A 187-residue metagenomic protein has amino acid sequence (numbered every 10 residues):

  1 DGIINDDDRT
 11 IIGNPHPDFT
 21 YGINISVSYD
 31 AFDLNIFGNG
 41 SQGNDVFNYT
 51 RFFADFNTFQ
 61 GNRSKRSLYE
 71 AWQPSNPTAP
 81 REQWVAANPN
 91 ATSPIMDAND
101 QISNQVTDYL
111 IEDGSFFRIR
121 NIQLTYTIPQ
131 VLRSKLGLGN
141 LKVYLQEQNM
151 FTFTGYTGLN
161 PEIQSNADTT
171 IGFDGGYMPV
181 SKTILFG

Functional and structural regions predicted by a protein language model:
D1-D8: Acidic, glycine-anchored loop motifs typical of Ca2+
G13-D18, Y109-R118, M178-K182: Short sequence motifs at beta-strands and strand-loop junctions characteristic of Gram-negative outer-membrane
F19, D30-F32, S115, G137-L141 (+1 more regions): Outer-envelope beta-barrel architecture signal
G22-N24, N121-T125, L185-G187: Membrane-embedded beta-strand positions in outer-membrane beta-barrel channels/transporters
S28, N39-S41, Q146-M150: Outer-membrane beta-barrel pore domains and translocons
A31-N35, V131-L132: Repeated loop/turn-to-beta-strand initiation elements of outer-membrane beta-barrel proteins
G43-K142, E147-Q148: Extracytoplasmic gating/loop element in the C-terminal half of outer-membrane beta-barrel translocons and assembly
F56-R63, L68-T78, T154-G187: C-terminal beta-signal and terminal closure region of outer-membrane beta-barrel proteins
